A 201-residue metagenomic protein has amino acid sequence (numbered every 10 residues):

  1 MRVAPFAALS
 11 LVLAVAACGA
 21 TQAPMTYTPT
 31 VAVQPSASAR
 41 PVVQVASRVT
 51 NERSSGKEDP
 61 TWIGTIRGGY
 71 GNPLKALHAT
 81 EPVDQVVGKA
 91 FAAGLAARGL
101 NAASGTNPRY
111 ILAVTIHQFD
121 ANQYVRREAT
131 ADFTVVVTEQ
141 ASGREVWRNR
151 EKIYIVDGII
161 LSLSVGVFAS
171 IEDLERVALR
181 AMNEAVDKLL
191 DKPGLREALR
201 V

Functional and structural regions predicted by a protein language model:
M1-C18: Sec-dependent bacterial lipoprotein signal peptides
C18-A37, A97-R98, A102, E145-V201: C-terminal/domain-edge helix-coil "capping" segments
C18-Q85, L189-V201: A structural "domain/chain start" motif
Q34-P41, A103-R109, V136-W147: A short, structured loop/turn motif at beta-sheet edges
P41-V49, A102-A121: A short, hydrophobic beta-strand-centered structural micro-motif
D84, G88, A92, L179-V186: Extracytoplasmic/secreted envelope proteins and their assembly/folding machinery, especially bacterial periplasmic
N122-R126: Short, solvent-exposed beta-strand/turn "edge" segments of beta-rich domains on protein surfaces
R127-D132: Short coil-to-beta strand junction motifs in C2/discoidin
